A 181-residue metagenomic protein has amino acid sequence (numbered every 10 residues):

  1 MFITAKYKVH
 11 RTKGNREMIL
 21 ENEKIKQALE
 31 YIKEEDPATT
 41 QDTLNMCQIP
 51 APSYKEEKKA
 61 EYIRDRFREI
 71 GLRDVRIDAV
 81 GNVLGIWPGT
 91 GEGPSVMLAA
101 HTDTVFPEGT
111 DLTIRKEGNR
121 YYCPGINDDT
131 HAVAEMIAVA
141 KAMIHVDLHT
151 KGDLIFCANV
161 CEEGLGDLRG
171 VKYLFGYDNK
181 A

Functional and structural regions predicted by a protein language model:
M1-F2, A158: Aromatic-residue hotspot detector
I3-E17: Short, Lys/Arg-enriched N-terminal segments with co-localized hydrophobic residues within the first ~10-30 amino acids
H10-K13, N45, F106, H131 (+1 more regions): Low-complexity, compositionally biased segments
T12, Y62, G109, A134-E135 (+1 more regions): A ubiquitous, low-specificity "background" feature that marks scattered single residues across proteins without
N15, L20-R120: Acidic/His- and Gly-rich active-site-bordering loop/insert found across diverse amide/peptide-bond hydrolases
R120, G125, D129-A181: Acidic/histidine-rich catalytic neighborhood of metal-dependent amide-processing enzymes
